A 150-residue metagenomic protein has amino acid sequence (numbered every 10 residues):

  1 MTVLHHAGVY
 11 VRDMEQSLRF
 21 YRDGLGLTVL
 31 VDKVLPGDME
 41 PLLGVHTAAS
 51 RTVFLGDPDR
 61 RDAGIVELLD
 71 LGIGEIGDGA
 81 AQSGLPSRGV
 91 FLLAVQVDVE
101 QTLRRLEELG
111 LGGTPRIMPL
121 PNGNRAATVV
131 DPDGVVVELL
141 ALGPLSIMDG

Functional and structural regions predicted by a protein language model:
T2-H6, S50, S87-L92: Short, solvent-exposed beta-strand edge segments and adjacent coil->beta transition regions
H6, T52, I65, A126: Conserved beta-strand and immediately adjacent loop positions that scaffold enzyme active sites
Y10-A63: Core segments of cupin and vicinal oxygen chelate
V11-E15, V29-V31, D62-A63, D70-V136: Vicinal oxygen chelate
L35-P36, L120-P121, G143: Conserved beta-strand edge residues that scaffold enzyme active sites
L55-R60, V129-P132, L142: Active-site beta-strand termini and strand-to-loop segments that position acidic
L111, L140-G143: Catalytic cores of nucleotide-enabled group-transfer and carboxylate-activating enzymes in metabolic and assembly-line
L145-G150: A short, polar/charged loop-to-alpha-helix boundary motif
